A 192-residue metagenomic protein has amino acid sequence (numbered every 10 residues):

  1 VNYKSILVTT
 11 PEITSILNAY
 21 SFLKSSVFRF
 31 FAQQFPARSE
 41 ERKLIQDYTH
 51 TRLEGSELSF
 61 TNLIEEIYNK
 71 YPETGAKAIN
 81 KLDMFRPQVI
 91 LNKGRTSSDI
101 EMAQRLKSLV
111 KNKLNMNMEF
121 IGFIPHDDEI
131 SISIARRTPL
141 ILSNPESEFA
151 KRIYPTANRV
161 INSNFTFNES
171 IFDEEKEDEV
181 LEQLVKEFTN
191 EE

Functional and structural regions predicted by a protein language model:
V1-E119: Conserved catalytic-core segment of NTP-binding enzymes
V1-E12, P125-H126, I132-L142: Compact, basic/aliphatic-enriched, mixed alpha/beta core segments that act as assembly/interaction modules in small
F22, D127, E174-E175: Short acidic/histidine-centered micro-motifs embedded in hydrophobic/aromatic stretches that mark compact functional
K24, E129, N158: Residue-level marker of positions within ordered structural domains that often coincide with functionally constrained
D83-M84, K93, N112-P139, I153: Beta-strand-loop-alpha "switch" segments that mediate conformational coupling across diverse proteins
D99, K113, F123, L142 (+1 more regions): Short amphipathic alpha-helix initiation/capping segments at coil-to-helix junctions
K107, K111, I121, Y154-A157 (+1 more regions): Generic hydrophobic alpha-helical scaffold/packing signal
A135-E192: NTP-binding/hydrolysis catalytic cores, primarily Walker-type P-loop NTPases
